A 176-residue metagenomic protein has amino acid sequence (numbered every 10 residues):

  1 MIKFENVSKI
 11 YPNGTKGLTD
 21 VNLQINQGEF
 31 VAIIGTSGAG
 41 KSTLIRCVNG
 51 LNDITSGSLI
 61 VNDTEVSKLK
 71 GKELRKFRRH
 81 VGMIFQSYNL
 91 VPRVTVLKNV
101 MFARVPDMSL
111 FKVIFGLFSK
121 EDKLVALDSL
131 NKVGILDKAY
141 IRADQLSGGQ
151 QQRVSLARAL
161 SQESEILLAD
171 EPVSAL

Functional and structural regions predicted by a protein language model:
M1-F4, K9-D20, K70-E73: A short, flexible loop at the N-terminus of ABC-type nucleotide-binding domains that lies
P12, V66-G82, K112-K120: ABC ATPase NBD coupling module
I34-T36: The feature captures the beta-strand-to-loop junction immediately N-terminal to the Walker
N49: Helix-to-loop junction immediately C-terminal to a conserved catalytic motif
R142-L146, Q150: Conserved ABC ATPase signature
S161-E165: A short, proline-enriched helix->beta-strand linker immediately N-terminal to the Walker B motif in ABC-type P-loop
L167-D170: Catalytic Walker B motif of ABC-type/P-loop ATPase nucleotide-binding domains
